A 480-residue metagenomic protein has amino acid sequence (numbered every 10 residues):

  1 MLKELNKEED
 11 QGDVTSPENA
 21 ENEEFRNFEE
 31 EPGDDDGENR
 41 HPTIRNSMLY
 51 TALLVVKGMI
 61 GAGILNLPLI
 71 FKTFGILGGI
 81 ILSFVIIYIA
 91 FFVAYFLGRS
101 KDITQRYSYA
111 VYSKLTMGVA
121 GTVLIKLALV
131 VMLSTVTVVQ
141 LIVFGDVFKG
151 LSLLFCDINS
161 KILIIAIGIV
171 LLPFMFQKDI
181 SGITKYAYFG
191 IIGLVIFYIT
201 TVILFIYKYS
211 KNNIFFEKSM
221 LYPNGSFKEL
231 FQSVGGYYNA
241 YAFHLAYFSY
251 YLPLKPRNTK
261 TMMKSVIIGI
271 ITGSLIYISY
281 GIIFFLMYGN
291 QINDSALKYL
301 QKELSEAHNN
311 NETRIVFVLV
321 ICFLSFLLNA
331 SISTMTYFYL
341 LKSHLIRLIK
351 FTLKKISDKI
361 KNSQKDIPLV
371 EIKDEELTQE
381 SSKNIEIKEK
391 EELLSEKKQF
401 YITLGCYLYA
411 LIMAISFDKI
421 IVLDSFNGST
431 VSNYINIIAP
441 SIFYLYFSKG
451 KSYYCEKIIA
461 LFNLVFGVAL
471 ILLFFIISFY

Functional and structural regions predicted by a protein language model:
M1-L69, F91, Y95: Membrane-interface "cap" regions at the ends of multi-pass membrane proteins
T43-I44, L49, S100, R106-K126 (+6 more regions): Membrane-interfacial loop- and helix-cap regions that link adjacent transmembrane helices in polytopic membrane proteins
Y50, V56, F84-M117, M132: Juxtamembrane transmembrane-helix boundary signature
A62, I87-F96, I167-F176, P440-S441: Central hydrophobic cores of alpha-helical transmembrane segments in multi-pass inner-membrane proteins across all
L67-G75, I180-S181, I420-V422, Y480: Short, hydrophobic transmembrane alpha-helix segments
I70, P173-Q177, I412-D418: Hydrophobic alpha-helical transmembrane segments
F74-Y88, I191-I192, F426-Y434: Loop-to-helix transition at the N-terminal end of transmembrane alpha-helices
I80-F92, V131, I169, P173 (+7 more regions): Generic alpha-helical transmembrane segments of integral inner-membrane proteins, especially permease/transport modules
